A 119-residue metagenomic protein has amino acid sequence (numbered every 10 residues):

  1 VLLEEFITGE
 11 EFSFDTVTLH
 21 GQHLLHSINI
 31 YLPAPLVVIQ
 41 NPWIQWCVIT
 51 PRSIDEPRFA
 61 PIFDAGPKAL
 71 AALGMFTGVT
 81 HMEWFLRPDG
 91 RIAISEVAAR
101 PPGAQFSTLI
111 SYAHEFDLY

Functional and structural regions predicted by a protein language model:
V1-L2: N-terminal beta-alpha lobe that positions the nucleotide/phosphoryl donor in ATP/NTP-coupled carboxylate activation
E5-M75, V79, L86, A98-Y119: ATP-dependent carboxylate/phosphate-activation module, predominantly the ATP-grasp catalytic core and closely related
G90-I92: Conserved protein kinase catalytic/activation segment
I94-E96: Pre-DFG segment of protein kinase catalytic domains
